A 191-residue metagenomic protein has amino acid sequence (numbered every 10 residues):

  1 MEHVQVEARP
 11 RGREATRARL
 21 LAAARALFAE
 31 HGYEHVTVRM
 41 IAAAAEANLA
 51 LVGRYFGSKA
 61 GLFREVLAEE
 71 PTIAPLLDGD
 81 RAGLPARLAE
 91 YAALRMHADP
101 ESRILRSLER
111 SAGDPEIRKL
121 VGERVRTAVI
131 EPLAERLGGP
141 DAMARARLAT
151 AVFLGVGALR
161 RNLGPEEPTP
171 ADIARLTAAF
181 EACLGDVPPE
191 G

Functional and structural regions predicted by a protein language model:
M1-E46, A60-G61: Basic, helix-initiating cap at the start of DNA-binding domains
E46-F56: Short hydrophobic/aromatic patch on the recognition helix
S58-F63, F153: Short amphipathic alpha-helical segment with a characteristic S/N-K-E followed by hydrophobic residues
R64-E70, L77: Alpha-helical DNA-contacting segments of helix-turn-helix folds
I73-R106: Hydrophobic alpha-helical connector segments
A92, L105-A112, A149-G157: Short alpha-helical scaffolding segments that buttress acidic/His motifs in well-ordered protein cores
M96-A128: Amphipathic alpha-helical segments used for helix-helix packing
R118-R126, A134-G191: Hydrophobic/aromatic-rich alpha-helical bundle segments in the mid-to-C-terminal region
